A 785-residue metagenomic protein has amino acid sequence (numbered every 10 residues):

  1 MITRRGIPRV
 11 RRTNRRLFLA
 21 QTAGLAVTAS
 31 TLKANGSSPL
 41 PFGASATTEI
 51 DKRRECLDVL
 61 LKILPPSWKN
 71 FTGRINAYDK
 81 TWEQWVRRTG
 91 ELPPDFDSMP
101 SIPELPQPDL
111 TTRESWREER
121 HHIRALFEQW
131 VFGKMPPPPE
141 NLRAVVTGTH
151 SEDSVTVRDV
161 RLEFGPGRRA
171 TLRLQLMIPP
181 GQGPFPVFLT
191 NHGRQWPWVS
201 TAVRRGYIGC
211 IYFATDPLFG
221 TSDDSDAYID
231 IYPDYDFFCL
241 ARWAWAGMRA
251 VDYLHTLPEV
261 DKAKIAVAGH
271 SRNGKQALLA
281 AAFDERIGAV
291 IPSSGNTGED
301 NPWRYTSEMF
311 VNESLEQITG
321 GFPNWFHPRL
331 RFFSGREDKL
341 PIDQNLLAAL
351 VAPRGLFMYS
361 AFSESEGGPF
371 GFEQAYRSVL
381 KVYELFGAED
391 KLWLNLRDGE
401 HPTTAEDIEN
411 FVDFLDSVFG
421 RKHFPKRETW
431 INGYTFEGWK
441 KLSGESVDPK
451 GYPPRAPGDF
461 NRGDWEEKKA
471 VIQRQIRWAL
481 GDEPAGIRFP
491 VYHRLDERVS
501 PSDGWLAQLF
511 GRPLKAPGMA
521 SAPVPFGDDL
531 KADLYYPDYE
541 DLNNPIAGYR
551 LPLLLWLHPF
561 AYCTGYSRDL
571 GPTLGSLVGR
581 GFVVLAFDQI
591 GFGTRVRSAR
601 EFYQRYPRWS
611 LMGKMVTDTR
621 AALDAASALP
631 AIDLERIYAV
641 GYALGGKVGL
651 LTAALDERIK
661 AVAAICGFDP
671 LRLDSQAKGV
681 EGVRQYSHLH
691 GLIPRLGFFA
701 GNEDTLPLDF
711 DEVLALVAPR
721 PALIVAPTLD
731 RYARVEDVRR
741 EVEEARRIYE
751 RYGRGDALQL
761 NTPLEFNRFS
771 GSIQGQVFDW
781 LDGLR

Functional and structural regions predicted by a protein language model:
M1-T13, A26: N-terminal secretory signal peptides
N14-T22: N-terminal export leaders
L40-T171, G183, L346, A352-K531 (+3 more regions): Alpha/beta-hydrolase-fold serine-hydrolase catalytic core, especially in secreted/extracellular enzymes
E152-R205, A507-S567, T573: Glycine-rich active-site/cofactor-binding loop and its immediate structural neighborhood
G183, F188-T256, N296-Y305, I546-Y549 (+2 more regions): Cap/lid segment of the alpha/beta-hydrolase catalytic domain
P184-V187, R205-I208, K262-K264, E285-A289 (+7 more regions): Loop/turn elements at helix/coil->beta-strand transitions in domains of secreted/extracellular proteins
D252-E308, D624-V680: Primarily recognizes the serine-hydrolase "nucleophile elbow" in alpha/beta-hydrolase and SGNH/GDSL folds
P292-L347, G368-Y376, V382-A388, A664-V713 (+3 more regions): Mobile cap/lid helix-loop segments that gate and shape the active-site cleft of serine hydrolases
